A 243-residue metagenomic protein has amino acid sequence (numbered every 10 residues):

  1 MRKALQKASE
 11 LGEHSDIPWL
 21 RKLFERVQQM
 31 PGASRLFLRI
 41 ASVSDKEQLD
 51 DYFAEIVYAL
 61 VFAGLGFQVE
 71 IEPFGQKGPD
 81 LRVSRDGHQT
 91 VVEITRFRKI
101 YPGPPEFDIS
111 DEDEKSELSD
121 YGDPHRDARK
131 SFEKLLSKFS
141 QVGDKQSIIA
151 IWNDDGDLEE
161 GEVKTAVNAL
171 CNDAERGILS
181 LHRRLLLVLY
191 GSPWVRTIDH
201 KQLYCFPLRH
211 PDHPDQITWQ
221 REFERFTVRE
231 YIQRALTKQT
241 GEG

Functional and structural regions predicted by a protein language model:
M1-L65, I94-G243: Charged, structured surface patches that assemble and position nucleic-acid processing machinery
F62, I71-E72: Proteolytic-maturation and junctional protease-sensitive modules
Q68: Residue-level detector of anion-binding/catalytic polar loops
E72, Q76-I94: Short acidic loop-to-beta-strand element that houses the catalytic metal-binding Asp/Glu of nuclease active sites
